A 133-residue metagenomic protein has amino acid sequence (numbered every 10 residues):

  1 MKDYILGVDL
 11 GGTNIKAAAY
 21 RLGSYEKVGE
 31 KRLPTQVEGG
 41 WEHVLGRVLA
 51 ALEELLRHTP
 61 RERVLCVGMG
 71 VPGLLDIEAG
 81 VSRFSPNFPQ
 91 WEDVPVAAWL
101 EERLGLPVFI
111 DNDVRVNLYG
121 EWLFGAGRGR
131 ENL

Functional and structural regions predicted by a protein language model:
K2-G46, V81-S82: Short glycine-rich, Thr/Ser-proximal phosphate-binding strand/loop in the N-terminal lobe of ATP-dependent enzymes
D9, Y25, R61, L100-E102: A generic structural signal for short, solvent-exposed coil/turn residues that cap or connect secondary-structure
T13, P72-L74: Short glycine-rich anion-binding loops that position phosphate/pyrophosphate groups of nucleotides and phosphorylated
V37-L49, R63-V67, L74-N132: Glycine-rich phosphate-binding loop and adjoining helix at the ATP-binding site of ATP-dependent phosphoryl-transfer
V48-R57: Alpha-helical scaffold within the catalytic cores of cyclic-nucleotide enzymes
R57-R63: Surface-exposed helix-capping loop/turn segments at secondary-structure junctions
